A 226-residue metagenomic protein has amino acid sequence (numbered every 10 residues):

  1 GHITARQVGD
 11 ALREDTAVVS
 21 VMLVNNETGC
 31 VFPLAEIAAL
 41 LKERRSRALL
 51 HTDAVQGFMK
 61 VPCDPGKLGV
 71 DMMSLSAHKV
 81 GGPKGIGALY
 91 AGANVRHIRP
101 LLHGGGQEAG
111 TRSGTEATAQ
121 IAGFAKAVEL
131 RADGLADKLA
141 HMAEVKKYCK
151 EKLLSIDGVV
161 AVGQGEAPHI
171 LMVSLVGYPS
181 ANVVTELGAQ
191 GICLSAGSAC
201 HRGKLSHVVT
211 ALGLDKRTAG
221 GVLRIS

Functional and structural regions predicted by a protein language model:
G1-S226: Pyridoxal 5′-phosphate
